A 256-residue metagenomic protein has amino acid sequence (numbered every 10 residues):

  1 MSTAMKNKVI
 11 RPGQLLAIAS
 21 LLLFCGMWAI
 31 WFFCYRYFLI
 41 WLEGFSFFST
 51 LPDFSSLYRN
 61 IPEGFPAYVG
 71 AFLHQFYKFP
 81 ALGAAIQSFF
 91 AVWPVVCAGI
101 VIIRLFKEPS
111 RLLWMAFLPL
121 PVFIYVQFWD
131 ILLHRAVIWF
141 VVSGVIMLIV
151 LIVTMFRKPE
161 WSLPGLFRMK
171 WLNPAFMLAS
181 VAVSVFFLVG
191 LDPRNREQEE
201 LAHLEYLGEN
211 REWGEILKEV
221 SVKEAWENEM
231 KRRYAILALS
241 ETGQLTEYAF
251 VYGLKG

Functional and structural regions predicted by a protein language model:
K6-L23, F106-L112: N-terminal membrane topogenic signal
G26-W31, A116-W129, V181-L188: Aromatic-anchored segments of alpha-helical transmembrane domains
F32-L73, Y77-L82: Membrane-interface coil-to-helix junctions
C34-E43, F123-H134: Juxtamembrane "helix-exit" motif on the non-cytosolic side of transmembrane helices
F89-F106, L120-I124, L148-L151: Transmembrane-helix motifs of polytopic, lipid-linked glycan transferases
Y125-W171: Membrane-embedded alpha-helical segments of integral membrane proteins
M169-N195: Internal/C-terminal transmembrane anchor helices
P193-G256: Soluble catalytic regions of membrane-associated enzymes that act on cell-envelope and secretory-pathway components
